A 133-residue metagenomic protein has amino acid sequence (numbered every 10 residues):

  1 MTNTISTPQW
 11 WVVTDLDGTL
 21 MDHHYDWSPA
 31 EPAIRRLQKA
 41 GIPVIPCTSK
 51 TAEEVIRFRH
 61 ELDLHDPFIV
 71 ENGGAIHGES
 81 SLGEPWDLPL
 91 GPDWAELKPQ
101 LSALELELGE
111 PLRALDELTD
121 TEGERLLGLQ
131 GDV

Functional and structural regions predicted by a protein language model:
T2-W11, W27, A33: Mg2+-dependent phosphoryl-transfer enzymes with acidic/Ser/Thr/Gly-rich catalytic loops
P8-H24: Asp-based phosphoryl-transfer active-site loop
L16, E71, L126: Short glycine/serine/threonine-biased micro-segments
T19, G74-A75, L129: Gly/Ser/Thr-rich helix-start
M21, I56, E124: A short local structural element in Rossmann-fold oxidoreductases
S28-E117: Active-site phosphate-binding/coordination module
E107-V133: Conserved acidic, metal-coordinating active-site core of Asp-based, Mg2+-dependent phosphoryl-transfer enzymes
